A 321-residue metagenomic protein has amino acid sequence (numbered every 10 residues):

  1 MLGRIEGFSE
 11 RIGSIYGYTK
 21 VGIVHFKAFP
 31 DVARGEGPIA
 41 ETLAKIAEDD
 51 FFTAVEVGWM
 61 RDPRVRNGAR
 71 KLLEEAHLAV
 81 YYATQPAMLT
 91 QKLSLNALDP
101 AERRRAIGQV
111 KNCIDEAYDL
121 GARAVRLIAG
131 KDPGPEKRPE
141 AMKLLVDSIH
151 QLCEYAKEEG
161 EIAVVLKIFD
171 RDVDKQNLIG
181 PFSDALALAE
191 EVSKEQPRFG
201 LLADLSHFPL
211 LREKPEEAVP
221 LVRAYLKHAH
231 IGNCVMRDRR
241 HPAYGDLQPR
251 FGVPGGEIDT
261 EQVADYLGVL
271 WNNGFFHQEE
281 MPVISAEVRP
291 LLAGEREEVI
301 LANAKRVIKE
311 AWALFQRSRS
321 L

Functional and structural regions predicted by a protein language model:
M1-N112, Y118, Q196-R198, A302-L321: N-terminal pre-domain/capping segments
G3-I12, N96-G200, N303-A304, S318-R319: Active-site acidic/histidine proton-transfer and metal-coordination neighborhood in alpha/beta enzyme cores
E10, G255-H277: A short, acidic, amphipathic alpha-helical segment used as a generic capping/interface helix at domain edges
T19-K27, T53-V57, L78-Q85, V125-L127 (+4 more regions): Hydrophobic faces of well-ordered beta-strands that scaffold small-molecule active sites in alpha/beta enzyme cores
F29-E36, A54-A69, P133-E136, D172-L178 (+4 more regions): Acidic-and-aromatic substrate-binding clefts and catalytic sites of carbohydrate-active enzymes
V55, A156-V253, F315, R319: Acidic/histidine-rich catalytic cores of soluble enzymes
R70-Y81, P135-I149, N177-E191, E216-Y225 (+1 more regions): Short, electropositive alpha-helical surface patch
D238-G252, Q278-E297: Active-site clefts of carbohydrate-active enzymes
